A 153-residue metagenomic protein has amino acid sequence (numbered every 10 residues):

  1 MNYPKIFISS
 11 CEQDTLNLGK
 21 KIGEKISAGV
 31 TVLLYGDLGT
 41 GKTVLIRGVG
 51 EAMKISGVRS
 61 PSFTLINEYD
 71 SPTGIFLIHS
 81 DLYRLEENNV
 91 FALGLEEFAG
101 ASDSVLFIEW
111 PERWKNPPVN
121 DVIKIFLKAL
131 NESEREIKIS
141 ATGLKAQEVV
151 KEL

Functional and structural regions predicted by a protein language model:
M1-K21: N-terminal pre-Walker A segment at the start of P-loop NTPase domains
K5, E96-L153: Short phosphate-coordinating micro-motif centered on Lys-Gly-acidic
V32-L34: Hydrophobic anchor at the beta1->P-loop junction of P-loop NTPases
G39: Walker A (P-loop) phosphate-binding loop of P-loop NTPases
K42: Conserved lysine of the Walker
I55-Y69: Short beta-strand-centered segment that lines the nucleotide-binding/catalytic pocket of NTP-utilizing
Y69-W110: Conserved nucleotide-sensing/catalytic segment adjacent to the nucleotide-binding pocket in NTP-handling enzymes
